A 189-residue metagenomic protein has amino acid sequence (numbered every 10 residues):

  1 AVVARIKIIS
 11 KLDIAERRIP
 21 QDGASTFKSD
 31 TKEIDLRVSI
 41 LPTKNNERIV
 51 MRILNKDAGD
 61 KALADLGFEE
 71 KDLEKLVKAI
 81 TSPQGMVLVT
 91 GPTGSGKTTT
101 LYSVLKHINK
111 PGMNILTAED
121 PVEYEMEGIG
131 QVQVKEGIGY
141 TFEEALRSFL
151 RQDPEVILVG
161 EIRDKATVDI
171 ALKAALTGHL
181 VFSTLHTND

Functional and structural regions predicted by a protein language model:
A1-S95, T100: N-terminal "pre-motor" subdomain/linker immediately upstream of P-loop NTPase catalytic cores
V77-V87, T98-D189: Switch/coupling sub-region of P-loop NTPases
